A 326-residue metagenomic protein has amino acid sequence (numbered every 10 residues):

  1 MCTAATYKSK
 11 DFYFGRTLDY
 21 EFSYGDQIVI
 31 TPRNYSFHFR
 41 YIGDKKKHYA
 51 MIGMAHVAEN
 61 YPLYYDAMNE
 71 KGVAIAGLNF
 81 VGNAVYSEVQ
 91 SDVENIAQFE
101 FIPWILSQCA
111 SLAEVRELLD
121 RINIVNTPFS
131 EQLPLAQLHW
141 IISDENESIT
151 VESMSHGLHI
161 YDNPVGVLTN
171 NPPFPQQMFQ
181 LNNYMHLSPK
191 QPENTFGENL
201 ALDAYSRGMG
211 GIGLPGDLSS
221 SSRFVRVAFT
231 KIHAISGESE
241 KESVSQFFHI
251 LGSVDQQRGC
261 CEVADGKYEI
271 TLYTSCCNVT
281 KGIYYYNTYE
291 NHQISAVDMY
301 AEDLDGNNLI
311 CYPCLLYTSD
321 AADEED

Functional and structural regions predicted by a protein language model:
M1-V93, N126, C311-C314: A contiguous strand-loop segment
Y35-S36, V89-I122, I310: Compact, glycine/acidic-enriched structural inserts
E117-I141: Secretory/export targeting leaders with adjacent low-complexity proregions
P134-F179: Extended amphipathic alpha-helical segments with heptad-repeat/coiled-coil character used for oligomerization, fusion
N183-A234: Long, charge-rich alpha-helical interaction segments
L214-Y285: Extended, compositionally biased non-globular segments
I283, H292, M299-G306: C-terminal soluble interaction/assembly domains
Y317-A322, D326: Conserved small/polar residues in nucleotide/adenosyl-binding loops
